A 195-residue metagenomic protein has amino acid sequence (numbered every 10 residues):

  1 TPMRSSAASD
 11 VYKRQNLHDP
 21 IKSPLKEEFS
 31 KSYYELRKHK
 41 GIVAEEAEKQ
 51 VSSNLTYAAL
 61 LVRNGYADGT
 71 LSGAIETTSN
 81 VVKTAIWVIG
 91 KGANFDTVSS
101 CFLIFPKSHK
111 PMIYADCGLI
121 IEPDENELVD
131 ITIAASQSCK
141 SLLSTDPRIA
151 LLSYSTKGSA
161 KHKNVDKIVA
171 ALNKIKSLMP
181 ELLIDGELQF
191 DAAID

Functional and structural regions predicted by a protein language model:
T1-A8, Y12: Single conserved hydrophobic/aromatic residue that forms the stacking wall/gate of nucleotide- or nucleobase-binding
D10-D195: Anion-binding alpha/beta catalytic cores of soluble intermediary-metabolism enzymes, centered on
